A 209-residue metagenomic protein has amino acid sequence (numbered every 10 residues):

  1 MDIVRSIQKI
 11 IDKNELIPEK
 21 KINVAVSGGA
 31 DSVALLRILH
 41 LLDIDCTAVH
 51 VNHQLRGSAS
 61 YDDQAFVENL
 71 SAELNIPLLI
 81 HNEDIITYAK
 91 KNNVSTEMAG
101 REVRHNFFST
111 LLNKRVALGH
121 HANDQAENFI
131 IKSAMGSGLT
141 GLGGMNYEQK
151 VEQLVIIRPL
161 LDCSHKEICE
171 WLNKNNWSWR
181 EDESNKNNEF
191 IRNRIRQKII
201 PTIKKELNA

Functional and structural regions predicted by a protein language model:
M1-K198: Core alpha/beta nucleotide-donor-binding catalytic domains of modification enzymes
I203-A209: An accessory alpha-helical subdomain
